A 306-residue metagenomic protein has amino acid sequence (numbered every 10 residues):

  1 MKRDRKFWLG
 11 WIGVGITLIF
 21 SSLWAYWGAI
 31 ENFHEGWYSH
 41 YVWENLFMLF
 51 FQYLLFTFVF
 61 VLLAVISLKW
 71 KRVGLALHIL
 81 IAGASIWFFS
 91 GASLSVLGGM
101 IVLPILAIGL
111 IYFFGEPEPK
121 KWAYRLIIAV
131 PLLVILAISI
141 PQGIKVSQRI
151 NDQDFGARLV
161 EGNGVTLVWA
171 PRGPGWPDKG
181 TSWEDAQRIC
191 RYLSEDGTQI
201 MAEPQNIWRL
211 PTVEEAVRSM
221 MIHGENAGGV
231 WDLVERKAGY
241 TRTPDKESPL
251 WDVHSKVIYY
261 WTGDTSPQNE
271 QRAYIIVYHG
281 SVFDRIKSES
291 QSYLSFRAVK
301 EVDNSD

Functional and structural regions predicted by a protein language model:
F20-W27, I79-S90, L133-I140: Aromatic-anchored segments of alpha-helical transmembrane domains
F56-V65, G99-F113: Hydrophobic cores of alpha-helical transmembrane segments in multi-pass inner/ER membrane proteins, independent
A64-L77, G115-K121: Membrane-helix interface "capping/anchor" motifs
L103-V130: Cytosolic-side transmembrane helix boundary signature
K121-S147: Internal/C-terminal transmembrane anchor helices
I144-W208, S295-V299: Extracellular adhesion/carbohydrate-recognition regions
R191, E195-N206, V213-I275: An exposed tryptophan-centered "aromatic clamp" motif
Y259-W261, D284-D306: Short, structured beta-strand segments at or near domain termini in extracellular proteins/domains
